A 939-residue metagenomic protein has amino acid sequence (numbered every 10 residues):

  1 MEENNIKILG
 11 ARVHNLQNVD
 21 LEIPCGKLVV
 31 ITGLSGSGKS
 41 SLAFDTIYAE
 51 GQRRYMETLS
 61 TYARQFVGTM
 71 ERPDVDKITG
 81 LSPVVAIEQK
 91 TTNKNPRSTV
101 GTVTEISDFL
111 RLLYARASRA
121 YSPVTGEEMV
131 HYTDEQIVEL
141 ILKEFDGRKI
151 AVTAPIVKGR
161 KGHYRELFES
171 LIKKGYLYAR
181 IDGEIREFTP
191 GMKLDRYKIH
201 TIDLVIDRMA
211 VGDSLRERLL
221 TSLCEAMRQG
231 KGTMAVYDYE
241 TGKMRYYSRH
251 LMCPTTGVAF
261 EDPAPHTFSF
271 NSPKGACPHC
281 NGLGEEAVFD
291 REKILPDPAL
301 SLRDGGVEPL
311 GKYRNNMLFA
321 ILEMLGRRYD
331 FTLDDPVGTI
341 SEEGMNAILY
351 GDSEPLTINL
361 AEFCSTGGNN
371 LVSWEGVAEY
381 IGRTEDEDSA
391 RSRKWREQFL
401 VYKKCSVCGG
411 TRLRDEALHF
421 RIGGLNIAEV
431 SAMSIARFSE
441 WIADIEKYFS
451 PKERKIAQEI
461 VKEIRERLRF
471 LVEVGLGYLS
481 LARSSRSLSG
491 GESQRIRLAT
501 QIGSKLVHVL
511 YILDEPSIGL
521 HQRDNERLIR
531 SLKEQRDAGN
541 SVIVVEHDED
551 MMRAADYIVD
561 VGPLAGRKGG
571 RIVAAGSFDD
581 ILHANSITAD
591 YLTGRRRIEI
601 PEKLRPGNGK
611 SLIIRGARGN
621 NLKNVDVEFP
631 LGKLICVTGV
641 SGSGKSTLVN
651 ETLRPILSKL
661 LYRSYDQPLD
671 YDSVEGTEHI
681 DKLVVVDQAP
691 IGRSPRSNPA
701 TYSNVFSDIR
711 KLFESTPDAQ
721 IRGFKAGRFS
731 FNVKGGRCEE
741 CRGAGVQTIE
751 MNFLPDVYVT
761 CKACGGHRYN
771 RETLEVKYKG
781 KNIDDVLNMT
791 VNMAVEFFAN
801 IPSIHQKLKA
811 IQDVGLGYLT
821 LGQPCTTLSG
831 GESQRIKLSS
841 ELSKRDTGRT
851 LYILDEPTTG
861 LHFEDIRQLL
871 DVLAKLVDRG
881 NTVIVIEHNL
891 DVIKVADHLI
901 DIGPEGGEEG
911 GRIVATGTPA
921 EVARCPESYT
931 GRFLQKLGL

Functional and structural regions predicted by a protein language model:
M1-L939: Conserved phosphate-binding elements of NTP-dependent enzyme cores
